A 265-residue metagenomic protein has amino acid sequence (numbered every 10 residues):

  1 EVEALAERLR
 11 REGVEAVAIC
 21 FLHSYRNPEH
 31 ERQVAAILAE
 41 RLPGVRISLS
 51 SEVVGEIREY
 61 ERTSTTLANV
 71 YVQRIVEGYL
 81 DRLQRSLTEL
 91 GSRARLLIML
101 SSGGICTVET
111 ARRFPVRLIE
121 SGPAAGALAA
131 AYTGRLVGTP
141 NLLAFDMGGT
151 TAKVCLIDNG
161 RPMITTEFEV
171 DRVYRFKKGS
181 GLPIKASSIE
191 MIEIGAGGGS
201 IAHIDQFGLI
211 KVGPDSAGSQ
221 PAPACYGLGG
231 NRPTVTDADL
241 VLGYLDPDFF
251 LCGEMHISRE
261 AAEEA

Functional and structural regions predicted by a protein language model:
E1-A265: N-terminally biased helix-coil "hinge/interface" segments that flank
